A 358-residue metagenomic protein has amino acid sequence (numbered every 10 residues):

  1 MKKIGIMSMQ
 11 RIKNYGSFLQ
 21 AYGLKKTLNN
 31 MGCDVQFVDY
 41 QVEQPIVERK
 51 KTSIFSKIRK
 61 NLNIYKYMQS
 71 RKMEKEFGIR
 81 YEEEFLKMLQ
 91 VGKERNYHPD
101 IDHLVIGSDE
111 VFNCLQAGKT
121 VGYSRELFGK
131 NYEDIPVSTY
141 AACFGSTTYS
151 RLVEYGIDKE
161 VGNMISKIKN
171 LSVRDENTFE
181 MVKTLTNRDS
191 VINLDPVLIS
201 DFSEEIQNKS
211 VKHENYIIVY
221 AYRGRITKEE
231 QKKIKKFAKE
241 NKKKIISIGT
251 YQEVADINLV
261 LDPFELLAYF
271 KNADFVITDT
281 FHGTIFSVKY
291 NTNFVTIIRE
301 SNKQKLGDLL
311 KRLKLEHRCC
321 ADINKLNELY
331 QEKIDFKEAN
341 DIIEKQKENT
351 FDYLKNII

Functional and structural regions predicted by a protein language model:
M1-I358: Active-site anion-handling motifs in enzyme catalytic cores
